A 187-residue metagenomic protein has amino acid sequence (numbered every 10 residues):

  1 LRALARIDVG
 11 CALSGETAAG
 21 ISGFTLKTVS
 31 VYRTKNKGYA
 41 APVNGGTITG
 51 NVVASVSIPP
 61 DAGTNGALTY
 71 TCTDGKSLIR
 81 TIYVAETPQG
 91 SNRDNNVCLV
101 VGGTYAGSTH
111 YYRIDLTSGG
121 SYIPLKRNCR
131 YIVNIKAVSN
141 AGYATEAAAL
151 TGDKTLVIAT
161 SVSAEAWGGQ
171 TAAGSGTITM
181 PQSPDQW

Functional and structural regions predicted by a protein language model:
L1, R6-I132, A137, D185-W187: Tryptophan-paired
N65-A67, D115-W187: Low-complexity, acidic Ser/Thr/Pro-rich "mucin-like" tracts of secreted and single-pass surface proteins
